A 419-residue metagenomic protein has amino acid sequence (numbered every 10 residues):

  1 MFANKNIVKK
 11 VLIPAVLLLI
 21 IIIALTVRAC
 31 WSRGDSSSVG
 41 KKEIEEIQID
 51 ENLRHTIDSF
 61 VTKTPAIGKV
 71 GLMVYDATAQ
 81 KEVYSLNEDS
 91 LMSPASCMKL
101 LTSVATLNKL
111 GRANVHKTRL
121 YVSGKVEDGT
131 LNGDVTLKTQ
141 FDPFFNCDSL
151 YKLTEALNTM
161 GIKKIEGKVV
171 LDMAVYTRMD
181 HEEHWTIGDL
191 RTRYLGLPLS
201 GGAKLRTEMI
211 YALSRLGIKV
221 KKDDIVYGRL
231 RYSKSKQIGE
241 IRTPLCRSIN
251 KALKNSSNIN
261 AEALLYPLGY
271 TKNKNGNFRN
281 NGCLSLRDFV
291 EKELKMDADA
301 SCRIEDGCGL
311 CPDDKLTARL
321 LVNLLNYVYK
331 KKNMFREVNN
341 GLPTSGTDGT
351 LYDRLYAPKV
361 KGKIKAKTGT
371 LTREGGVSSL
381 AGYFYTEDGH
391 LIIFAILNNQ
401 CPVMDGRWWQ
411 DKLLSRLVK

Functional and structural regions predicted by a protein language model:
F2-L19, L25-C30: N-terminal Sec-pathway targeting helices
W31-L91, L153-G161, K419: Beta-lactamase-like hydrolase cores
I49, V83-S85, G269-K419: Small-residue-rich helix-loop
I67-K69, N87-D89, A95-M98, A113-K117 (+9 more regions): Extracytoplasmic
G71-Y75, V83-S85, D134-K138, K168-D172 (+3 more regions): Soluble periplasmic/extracytoplasmic beta-strand elements of cell-envelope proteins
Q80, P94-R112, V169, E208-M209 (+3 more regions): Active-site SXXK
V115-A174, W185-D189: Active-site-adjacent, His/Asp/Glu-enriched structural segments that form or flank metal-binding and acid/base networks
K164-I165, V175, I187-G188, T192-G341: A small/polar active-site loop signature that marks catalytic segments
